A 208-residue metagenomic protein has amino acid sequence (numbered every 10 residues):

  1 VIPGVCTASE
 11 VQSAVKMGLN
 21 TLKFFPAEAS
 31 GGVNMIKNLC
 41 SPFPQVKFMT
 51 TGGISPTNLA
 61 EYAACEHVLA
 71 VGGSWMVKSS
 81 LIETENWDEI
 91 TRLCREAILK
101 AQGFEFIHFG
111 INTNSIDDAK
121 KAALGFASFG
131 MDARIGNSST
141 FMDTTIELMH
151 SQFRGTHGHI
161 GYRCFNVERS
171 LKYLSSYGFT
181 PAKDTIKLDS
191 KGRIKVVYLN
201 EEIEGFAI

Functional and structural regions predicted by a protein language model:
V1-P3, M35-T50, T91-A101: Alpha-helix-loop-beta-strand connector modules within alpha/beta enzyme cores
I2-P3, K23, A70-G72, G110 (+1 more regions): Conserved beta-strand positions in the central sheet of alpha/beta enzyme cores
P3-A8, E28-S30, M49-P56: Glycine-rich beta-to-alpha transition loops that act as phosphate-gripper elements at the mouths of alpha/beta enzyme
S9-M17, C40, I54-L69: Catalytic cores of alpha/beta
V11, K23-G32, H67-I90: Glycine-rich phosphate-binding active-site loops on the catalytic face of alpha/beta enzymes
L22, Y62, A97: Conserved, mostly hydrophobic/aromatic
I98-K121, G155-Y162: N-terminal beta-strand motif that seeds the catalytic metal site of vicinal oxygen chelate
F141-H150, S175-I208: Vicinal oxygen chelate
